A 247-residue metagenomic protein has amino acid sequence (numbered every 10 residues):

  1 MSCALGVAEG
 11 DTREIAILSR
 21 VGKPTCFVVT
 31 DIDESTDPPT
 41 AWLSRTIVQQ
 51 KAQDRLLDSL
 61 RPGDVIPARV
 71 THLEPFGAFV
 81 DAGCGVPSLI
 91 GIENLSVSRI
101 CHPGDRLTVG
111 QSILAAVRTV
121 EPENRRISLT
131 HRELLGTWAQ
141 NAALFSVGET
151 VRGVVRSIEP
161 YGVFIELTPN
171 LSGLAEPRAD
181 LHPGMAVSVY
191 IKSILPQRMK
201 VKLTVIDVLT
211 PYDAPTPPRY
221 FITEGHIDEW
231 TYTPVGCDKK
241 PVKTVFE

Functional and structural regions predicted by a protein language model:
M1-E247: Single-stranded RNA-binding regions, centering on S1/OB-family and related RNA-binding modules
